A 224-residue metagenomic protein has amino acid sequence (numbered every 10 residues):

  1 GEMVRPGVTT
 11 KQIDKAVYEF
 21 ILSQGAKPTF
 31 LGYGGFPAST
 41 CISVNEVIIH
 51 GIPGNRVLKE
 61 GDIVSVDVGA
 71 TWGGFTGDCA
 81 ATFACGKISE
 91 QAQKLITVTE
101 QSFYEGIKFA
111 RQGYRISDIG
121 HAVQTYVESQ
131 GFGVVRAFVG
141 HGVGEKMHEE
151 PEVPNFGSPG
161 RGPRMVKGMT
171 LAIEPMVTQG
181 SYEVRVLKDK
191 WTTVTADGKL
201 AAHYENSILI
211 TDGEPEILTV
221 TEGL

Functional and structural regions predicted by a protein language model:
G1-L224: Active-site neighborhoods and metal-handling regions in enzymes and metal-associated proteins
